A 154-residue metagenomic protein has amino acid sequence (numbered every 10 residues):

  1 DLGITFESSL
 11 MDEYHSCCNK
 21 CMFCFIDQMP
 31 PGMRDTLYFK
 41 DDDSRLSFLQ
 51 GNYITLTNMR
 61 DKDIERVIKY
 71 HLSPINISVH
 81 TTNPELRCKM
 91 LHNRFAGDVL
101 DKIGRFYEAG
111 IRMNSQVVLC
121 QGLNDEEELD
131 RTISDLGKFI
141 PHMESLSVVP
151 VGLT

Functional and structural regions predicted by a protein language model:
L2-M143, P150-T154: Conserved Radical SAM active-site core
